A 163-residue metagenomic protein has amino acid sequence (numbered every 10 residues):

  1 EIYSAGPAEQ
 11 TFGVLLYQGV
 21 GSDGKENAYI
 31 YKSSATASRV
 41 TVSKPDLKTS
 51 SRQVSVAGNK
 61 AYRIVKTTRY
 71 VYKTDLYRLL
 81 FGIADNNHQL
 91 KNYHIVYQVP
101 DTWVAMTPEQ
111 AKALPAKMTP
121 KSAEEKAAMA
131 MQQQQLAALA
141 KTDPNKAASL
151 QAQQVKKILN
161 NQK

Functional and structural regions predicted by a protein language model:
E1-A35: N-terminal export/targeting and maturation segments
K25-E26, Y31-K163: Extracytosolic and intramembrane catalytic regions of membrane-associated proteins in envelope/secretory systems
